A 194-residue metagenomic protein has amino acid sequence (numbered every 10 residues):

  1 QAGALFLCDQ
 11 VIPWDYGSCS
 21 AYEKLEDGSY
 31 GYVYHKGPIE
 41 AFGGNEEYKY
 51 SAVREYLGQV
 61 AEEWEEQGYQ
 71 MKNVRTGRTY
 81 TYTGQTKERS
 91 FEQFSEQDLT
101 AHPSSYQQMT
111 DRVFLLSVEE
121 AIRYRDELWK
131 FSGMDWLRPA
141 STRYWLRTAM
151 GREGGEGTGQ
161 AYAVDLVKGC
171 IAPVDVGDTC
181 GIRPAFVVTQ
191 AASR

Functional and structural regions predicted by a protein language model:
Q1-R194: Collagenous Gly-X-Y triple-helix signature in extracellular proteins
